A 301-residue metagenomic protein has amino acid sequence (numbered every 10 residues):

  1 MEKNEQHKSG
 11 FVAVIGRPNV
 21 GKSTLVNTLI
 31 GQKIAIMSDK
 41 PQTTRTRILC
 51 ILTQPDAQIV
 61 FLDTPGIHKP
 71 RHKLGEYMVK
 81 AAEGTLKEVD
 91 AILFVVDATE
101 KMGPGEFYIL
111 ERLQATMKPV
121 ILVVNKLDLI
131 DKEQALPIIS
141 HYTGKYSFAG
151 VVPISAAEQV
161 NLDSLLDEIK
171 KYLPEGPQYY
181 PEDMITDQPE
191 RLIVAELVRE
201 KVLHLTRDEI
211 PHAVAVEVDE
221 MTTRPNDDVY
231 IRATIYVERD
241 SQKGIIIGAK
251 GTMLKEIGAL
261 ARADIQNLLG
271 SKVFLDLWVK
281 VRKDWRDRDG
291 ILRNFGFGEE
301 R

Functional and structural regions predicted by a protein language model:
M1-E88, V96: Conserved G1/Walker A P-loop phosphate-binding module
G21, N161, M253: Conserved glycine(s) of the Walker
Q32, I51-P55, P70, T85-I92 (+8 more regions): Conserved, well-folded catalytic cores of nucleic-acid-processing and energy-transducing macromolecular machines
T44, I67-K69, K101-M102, I130-D131 (+1 more regions): Catalytic P-loop NTPase motifs of RecA-like helicase/translocase cores
T53-Q58, K80-V151, T222-N226: Conserved C-terminal guanine-recognition region of P-loop GTPase G domains, centered on the G4
D63, N125, S155: Active-site glycine-centered loops adjacent to acidic/histidine catalytic or metal-binding residues that shape
K118-P119, D128-T186, E190: Canonical P-loop GTPase G-domain recognition
E190-R301: P-loop NTP-binding site
